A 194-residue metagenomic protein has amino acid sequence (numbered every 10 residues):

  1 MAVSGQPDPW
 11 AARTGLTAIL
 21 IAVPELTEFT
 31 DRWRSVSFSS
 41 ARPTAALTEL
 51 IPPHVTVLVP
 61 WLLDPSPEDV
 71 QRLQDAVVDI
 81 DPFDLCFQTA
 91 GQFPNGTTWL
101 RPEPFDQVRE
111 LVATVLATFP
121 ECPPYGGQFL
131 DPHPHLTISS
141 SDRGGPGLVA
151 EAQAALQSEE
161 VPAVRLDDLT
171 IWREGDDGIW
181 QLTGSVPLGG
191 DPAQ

Functional and structural regions predicted by a protein language model:
M1-D84, F105-R165, I179-Q194: Basic, often amphipathic N-terminal segments
G91-G96: Short, basic/glycine-rich phosphate-binding loops at helix/coil junctions that contact nucleotide phosphates
T98-R101: Surface-exposed, active-site-proximal loop segments in enzymatic domains
